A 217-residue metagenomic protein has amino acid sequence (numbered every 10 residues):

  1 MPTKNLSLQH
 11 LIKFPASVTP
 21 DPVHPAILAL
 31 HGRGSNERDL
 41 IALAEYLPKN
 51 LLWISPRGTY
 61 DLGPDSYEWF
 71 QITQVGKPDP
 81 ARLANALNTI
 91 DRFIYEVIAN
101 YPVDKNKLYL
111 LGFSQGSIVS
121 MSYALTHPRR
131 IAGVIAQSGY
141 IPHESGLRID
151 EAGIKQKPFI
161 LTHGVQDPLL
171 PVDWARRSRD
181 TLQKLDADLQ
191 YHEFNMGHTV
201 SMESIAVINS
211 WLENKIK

Functional and structural regions predicted by a protein language model:
K4-V103: Serine-hydrolase catalytic machinery in alpha/beta-hydrolase-like enzymes
H31-R33, L111-F113, G164: Conserved alpha/beta-hydrolase "nucleophile elbow" surrounding the catalytic nucleophile
S66-Q71, G139-F159: Flexible "cap/lid" loop of the alpha/beta hydrolase fold
P102-G112: Alpha/beta-hydrolase fold nucleophile elbow
G112-G116, S120: Gly/Ala-rich beta-loop-alpha elbow adjacent to hydrolase catalytic centers
R129-I141: A conserved short beta-strand
I160-H163, D167: Short beta-strand/loop motif that positions the catalytic acidic residue of the alpha/beta-hydrolase fold
D173-R179, Q183-K217: C-terminal catalytic histidine-bearing segment of alpha/beta-hydrolase fold enzymes
